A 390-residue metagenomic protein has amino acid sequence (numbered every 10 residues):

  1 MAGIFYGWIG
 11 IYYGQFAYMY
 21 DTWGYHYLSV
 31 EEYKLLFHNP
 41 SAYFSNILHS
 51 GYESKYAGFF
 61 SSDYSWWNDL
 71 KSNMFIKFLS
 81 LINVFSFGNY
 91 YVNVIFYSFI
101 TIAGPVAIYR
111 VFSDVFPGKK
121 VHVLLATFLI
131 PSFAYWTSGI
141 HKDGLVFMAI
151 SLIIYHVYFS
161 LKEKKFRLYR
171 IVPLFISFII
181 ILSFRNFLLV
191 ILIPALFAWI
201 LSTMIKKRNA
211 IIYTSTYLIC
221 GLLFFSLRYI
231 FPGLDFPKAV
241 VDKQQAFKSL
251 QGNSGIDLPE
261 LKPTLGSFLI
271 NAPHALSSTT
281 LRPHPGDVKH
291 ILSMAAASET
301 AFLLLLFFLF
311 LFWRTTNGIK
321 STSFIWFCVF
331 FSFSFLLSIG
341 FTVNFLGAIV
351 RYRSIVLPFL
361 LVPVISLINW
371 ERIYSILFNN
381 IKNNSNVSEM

Functional and structural regions predicted by a protein language model:
M1-M19, C220-I230, S332-S334: Transmembrane signal-anchor helices characteristic of membrane glycosylation enzymes that use polyprenol
G10-L28, F37-S54, W66-F78, A272 (+1 more regions): Extracytoplasmic catalytic/substrate-binding loops of multi-pass membrane glycan-assembly enzymes
Y56-F96, P283-V288: Juxtamembrane segments of multi-pass membrane glycosylation machinery that transfer sugars from lipid-linked donors
N93-V115, L305-L309: Transmembrane-helix motifs of polytopic, lipid-linked glycan transferases
I108-L129: Transmembrane-helix signature of polytopic, membrane-embedded enzymes that assemble or transfer cell-envelope glycans
D114, E163-Y169, L309-F330: Membrane-interface helix-loop-helix junctions at transmembrane boundaries of multi-pass membrane enzymes, predominantly
G139-V146: Short acidic/glycine- and proline-prone juxtamembrane loop motifs at membrane-interface regions of multi-pass membrane
P173-E299: Alpha-helical transmembrane segments and terminal signal-anchor/GPI-anchor hydrophobic tails, characterized by long
